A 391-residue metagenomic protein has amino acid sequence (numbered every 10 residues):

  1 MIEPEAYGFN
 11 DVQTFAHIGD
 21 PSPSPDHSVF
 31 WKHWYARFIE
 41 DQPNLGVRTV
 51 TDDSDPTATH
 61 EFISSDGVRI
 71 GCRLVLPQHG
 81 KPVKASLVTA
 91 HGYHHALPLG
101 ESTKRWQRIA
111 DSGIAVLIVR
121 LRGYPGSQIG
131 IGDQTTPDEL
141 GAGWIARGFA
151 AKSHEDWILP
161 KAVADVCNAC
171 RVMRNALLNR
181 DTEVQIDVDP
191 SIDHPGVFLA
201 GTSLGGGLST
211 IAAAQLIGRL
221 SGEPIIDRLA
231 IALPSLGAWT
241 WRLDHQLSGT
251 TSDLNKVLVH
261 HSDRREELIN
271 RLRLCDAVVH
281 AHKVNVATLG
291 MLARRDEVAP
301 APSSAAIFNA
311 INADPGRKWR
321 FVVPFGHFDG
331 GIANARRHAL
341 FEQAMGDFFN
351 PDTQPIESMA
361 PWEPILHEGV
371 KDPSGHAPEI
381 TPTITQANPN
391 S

Functional and structural regions predicted by a protein language model:
M1-D55, G100, Q134, S358-I380: N-terminal targeting or regulatory segments adjacent to alpha/beta-hydrolase or S9 domains
V83-Y93: Short beta-strand element of the alpha/beta-hydrolase
P98, W106-R108, A115-A164: Cap/lid segment of the alpha/beta-hydrolase catalytic domain
R147-S203: Gly/Ser-rich "nucleophile elbow"/oxyanion-hole loop immediately N-terminal to the catalytic nucleophile in hydrolases
I211-S262, V322: Hydrolase active-site cap/lid region
V284, G290-L292: Short beta-strand/loop motif that positions the catalytic acidic residue of the alpha/beta-hydrolase fold
E297-S303: Conserved alpha/beta-hydrolase "acid-adjacent" motif
A305-I380: C-terminal catalytic histidine-bearing segment of alpha/beta-hydrolase fold enzymes
